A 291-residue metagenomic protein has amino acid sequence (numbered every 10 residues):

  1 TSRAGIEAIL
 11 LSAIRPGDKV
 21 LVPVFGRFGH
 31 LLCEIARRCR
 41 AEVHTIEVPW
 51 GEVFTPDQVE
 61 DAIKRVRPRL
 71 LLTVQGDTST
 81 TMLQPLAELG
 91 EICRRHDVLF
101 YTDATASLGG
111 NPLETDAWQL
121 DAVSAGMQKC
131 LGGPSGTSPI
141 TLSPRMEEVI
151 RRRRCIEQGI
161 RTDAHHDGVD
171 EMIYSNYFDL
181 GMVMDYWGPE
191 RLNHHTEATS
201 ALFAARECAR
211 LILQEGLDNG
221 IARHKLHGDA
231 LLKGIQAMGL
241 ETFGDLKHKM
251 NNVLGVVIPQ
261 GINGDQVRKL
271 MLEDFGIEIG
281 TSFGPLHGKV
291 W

Functional and structural regions predicted by a protein language model:
T1-L21, F25, G29-C33: Conserved beta-loop-alpha segment that forms the PLP phosphate-binding cup at the N-terminus of a helix
L31-E42: Active-site-proximal loop->helix
V43, F100-Y101, T242, I279: Hydrophobic beta-strand scaffold residues
F54-G109, A122, C130: Active-site phosphate-binding strand-loop segment of PLP-dependent enzymes
D116-Q128: Conserved active-site segment immediately N-terminal to the catalytic lysine that forms the internal aldimine
Q128-K233, A237: Active-site C-terminal subdomain of aminotransferase-like
Q236, L240-W291: Conserved C-terminal alpha-helix-loop-beta "cap" of PLP-dependent enzymes that closes/shapes the active-site mouth
